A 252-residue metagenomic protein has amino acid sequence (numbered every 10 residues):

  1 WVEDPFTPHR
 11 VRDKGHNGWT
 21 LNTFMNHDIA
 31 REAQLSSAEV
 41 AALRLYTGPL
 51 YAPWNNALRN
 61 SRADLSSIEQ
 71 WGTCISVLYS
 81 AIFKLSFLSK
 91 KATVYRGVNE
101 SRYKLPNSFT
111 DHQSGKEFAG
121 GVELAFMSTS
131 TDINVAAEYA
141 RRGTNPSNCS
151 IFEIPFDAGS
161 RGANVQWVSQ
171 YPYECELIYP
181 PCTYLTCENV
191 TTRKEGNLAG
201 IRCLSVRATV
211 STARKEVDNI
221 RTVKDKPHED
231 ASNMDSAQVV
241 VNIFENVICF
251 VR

Functional and structural regions predicted by a protein language model:
W1-W167: Internal glycine-rich, Lys/Arg-flanked active-site/core loops of soluble domains
N99, S130-I133, A137-D225, N242: Active-site and NAD+-binding cores of ADP-ribose-processing enzymes
R221-R252: Charged, amphipathic alpha-helical linkers/stalks
